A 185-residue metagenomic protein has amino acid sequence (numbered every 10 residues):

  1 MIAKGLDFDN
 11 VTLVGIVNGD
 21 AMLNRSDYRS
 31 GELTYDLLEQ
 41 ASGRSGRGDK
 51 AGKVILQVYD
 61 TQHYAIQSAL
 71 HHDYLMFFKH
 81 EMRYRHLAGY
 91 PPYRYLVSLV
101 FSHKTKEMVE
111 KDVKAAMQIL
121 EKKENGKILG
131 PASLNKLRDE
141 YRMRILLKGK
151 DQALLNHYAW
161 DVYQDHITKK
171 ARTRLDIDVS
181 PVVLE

Functional and structural regions predicted by a protein language model:
I2-D27, Q40-E185: Accessory helical-bundle/CTD segments and flexible terminal tails appended to RecA-like ATPase motors
Y28-Y35: Short, conserved loop/turn and helix-capping segments at secondary-structure boundaries that abut family-defining
